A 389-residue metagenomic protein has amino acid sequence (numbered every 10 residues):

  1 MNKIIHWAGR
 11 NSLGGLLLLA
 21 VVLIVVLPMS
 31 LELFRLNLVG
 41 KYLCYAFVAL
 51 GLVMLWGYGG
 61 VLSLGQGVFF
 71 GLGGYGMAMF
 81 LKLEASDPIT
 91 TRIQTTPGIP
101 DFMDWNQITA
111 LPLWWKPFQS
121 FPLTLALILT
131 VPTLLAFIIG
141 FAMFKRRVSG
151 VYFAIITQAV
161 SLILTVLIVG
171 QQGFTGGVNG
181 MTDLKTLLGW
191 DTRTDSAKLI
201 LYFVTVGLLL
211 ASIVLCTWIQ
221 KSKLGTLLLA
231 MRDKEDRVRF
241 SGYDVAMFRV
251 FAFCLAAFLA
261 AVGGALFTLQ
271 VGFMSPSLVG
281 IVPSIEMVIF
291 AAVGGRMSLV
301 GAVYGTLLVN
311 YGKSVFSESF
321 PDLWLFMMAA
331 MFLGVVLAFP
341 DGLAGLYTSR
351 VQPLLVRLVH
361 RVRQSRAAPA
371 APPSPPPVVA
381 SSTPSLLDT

Functional and structural regions predicted by a protein language model:
M1-T389: Transmembrane alpha-helices and adjacent helix-loop boundaries
